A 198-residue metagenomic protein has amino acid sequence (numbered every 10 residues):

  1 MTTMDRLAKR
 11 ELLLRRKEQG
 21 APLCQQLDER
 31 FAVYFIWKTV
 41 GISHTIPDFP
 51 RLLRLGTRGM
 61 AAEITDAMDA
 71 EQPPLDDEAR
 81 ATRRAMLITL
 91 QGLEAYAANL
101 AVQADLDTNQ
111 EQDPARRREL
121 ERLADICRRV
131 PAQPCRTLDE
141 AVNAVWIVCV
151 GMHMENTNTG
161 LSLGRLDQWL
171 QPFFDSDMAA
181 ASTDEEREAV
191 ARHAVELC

Functional and structural regions predicted by a protein language model:
M1-C198: Catalytic cofactor-binding cores of redox enzymes
